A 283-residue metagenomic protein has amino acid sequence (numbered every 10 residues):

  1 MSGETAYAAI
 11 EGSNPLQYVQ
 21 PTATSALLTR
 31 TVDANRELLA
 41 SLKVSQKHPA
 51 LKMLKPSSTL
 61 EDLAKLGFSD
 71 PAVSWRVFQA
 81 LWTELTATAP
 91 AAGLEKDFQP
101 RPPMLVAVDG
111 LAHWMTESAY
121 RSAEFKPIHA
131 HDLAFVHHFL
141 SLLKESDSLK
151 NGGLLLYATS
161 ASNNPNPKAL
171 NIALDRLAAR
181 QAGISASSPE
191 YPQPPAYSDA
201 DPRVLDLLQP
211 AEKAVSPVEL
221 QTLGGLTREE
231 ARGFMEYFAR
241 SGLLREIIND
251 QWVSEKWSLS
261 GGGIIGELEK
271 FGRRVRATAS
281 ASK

Functional and structural regions predicted by a protein language model:
M1-A92: P-loop NTPase nucleotide-binding core
G3-A8, W114-T116, N164-N166, E230: Eukaryotic short linear interaction motifs
Q17, G67-S74, F125-D132, L220-G224: Amphipathic alpha-helical protein-protein interaction segments
T83-T86, P90, A112, T116-A119 (+6 more regions): Alpha-helical repeat scaffolds in large eukaryotic proteins
P90-P103: Short basic/glycine-enriched coil/helix segment immediately N-terminal to the Walker B
P100-R101, A112-M115, R121-D206: Sensor-1/coupling segment of RecA-like P-loop NTPase cores
R101, L105, L177-A182, D206-K283: C-terminal alpha-helical "lid" subdomain
